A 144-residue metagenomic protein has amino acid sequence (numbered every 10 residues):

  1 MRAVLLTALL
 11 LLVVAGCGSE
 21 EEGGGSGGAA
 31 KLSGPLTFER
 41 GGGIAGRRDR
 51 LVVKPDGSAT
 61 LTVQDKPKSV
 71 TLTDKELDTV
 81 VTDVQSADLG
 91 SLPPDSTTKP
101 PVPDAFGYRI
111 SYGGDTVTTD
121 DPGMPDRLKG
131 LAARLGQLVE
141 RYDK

Functional and structural regions predicted by a protein language model:
R2-L6, C17-G41, D83, P94-K144: Short, well-ordered, aromatic-rich surface patches in folded extracellular/luminal domains
G25-L77: Extracytoplasmic low-complexity, Pro/Thr/Ser/Ala/Gly-rich segments that lie immediately after a secretion/anchoring
P67-P94: Mature extracytoplasmic domains of secretory-pathway proteins
